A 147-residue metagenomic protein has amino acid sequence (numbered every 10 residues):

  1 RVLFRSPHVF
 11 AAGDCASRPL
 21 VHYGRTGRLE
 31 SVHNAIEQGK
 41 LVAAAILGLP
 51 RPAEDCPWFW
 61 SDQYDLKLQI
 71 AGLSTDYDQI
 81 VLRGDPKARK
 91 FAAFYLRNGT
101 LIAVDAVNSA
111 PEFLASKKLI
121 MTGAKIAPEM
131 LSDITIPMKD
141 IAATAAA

Functional and structural regions predicted by a protein language model:
V2-L3: Short, small-residue-biased leader/transition segments that mark boundaries at the very start of proteins
V9-A11: Residue-level marker for buried hydrophobic side chains located in beta-strands that build the well-ordered beta-sheet
C15-P111: Mid-to-C-terminal Rossmann-like scaffold of FAD/NAD(P)H-dependent oxidoreductases
K87-A146: C-terminal auxiliary extensions adjacent to catalytic cores
